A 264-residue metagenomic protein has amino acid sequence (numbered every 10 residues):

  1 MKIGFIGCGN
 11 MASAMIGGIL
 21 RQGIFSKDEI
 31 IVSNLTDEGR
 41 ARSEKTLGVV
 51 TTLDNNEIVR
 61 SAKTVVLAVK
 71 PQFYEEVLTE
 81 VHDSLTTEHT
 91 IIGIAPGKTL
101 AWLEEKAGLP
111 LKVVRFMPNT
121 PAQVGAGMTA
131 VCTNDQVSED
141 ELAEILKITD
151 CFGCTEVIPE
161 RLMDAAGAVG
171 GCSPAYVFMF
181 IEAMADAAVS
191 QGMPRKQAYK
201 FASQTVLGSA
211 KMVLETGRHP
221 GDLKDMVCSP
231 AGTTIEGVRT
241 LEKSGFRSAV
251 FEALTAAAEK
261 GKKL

Functional and structural regions predicted by a protein language model:
M1-T46, V50-L53, E57-R60, V189-S190: NAD(P)+-binding Rossmann beta1-loop-alpha1 motif at the extreme N-terminus of oxidoreductases
I30, I58, P194-A202, L223 (+1 more regions): Small-residue helix-packing motif on alpha-helices
D37, T46-L47, N55-V131, D135: Rossmann-like NAD(P)(H) cofactor-binding subdomain of soluble oxidoreductases
W102-K112, M128-A165, F178-E215: Internal alpha-helical scaffold of NAD(P)-dependent oxidoreductase catalytic cores
A166-A175, K196, K224: A short glycine-threonine-serine/GTX helix/turn-capping micro-motif
S203-L264: NAD(P)-dependent Rossmann-like dehydrogenase/reductase catalytic/cofactor-binding core
